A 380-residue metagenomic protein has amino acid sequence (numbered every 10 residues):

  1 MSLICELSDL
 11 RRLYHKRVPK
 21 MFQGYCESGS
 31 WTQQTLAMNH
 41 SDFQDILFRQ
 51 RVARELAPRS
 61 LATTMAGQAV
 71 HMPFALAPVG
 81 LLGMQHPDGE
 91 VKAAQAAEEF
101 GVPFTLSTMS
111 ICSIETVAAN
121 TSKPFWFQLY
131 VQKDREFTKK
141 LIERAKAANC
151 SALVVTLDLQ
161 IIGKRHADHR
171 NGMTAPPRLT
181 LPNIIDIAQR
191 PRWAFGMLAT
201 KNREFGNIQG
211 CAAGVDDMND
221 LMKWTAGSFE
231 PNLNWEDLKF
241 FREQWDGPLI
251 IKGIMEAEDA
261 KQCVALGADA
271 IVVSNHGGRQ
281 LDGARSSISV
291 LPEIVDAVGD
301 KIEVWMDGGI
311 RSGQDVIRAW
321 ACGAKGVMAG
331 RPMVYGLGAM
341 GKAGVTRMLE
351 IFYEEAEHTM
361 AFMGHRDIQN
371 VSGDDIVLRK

Functional and structural regions predicted by a protein language model:
M1-Q44, S289-K380: Alpha/beta catalytic cores of nucleotide-metabolism and tRNA/nucleoside-modifying enzymes
M1-V70, P176-L233, Q369-G373, V377-K380: An N-cap/entry alpha-helix motif that binds or orients negatively charged groups
S30-W31, T108-C112, K133, M255 (+1 more regions): Short beta->alpha linker loops
L47, A62-T64, P73-A77, P103-S107 (+2 more regions): Short, conserved beta-strand segments within well-ordered enzyme catalytic domains that often line or immediately flank
V70-M109, I114: Glycine-rich active-site/cofactor-binding loop and its immediate structural neighborhood
A75-L81, P124-Y130, M222-W224: Short, basic, glycine/proline-bearing loop/turn elements
L81, Q95, N120, E136-M306 (+1 more regions): Alpha/beta enzyme core
E99-N120, P124-T138: A gly/proline- and charged-residue-enriched helix-loop-helix capping module
